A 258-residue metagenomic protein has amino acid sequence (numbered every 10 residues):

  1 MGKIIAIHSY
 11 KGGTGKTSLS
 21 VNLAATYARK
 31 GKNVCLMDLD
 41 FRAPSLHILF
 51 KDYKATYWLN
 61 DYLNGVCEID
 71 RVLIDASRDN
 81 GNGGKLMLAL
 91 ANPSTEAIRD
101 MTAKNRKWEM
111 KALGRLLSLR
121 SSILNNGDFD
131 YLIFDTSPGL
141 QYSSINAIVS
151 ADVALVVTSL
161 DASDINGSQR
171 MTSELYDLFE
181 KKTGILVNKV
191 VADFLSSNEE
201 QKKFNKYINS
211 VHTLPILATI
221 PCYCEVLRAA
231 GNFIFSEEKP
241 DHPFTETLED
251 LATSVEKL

Functional and structural regions predicted by a protein language model:
I4-R71, D130-Y131: Walker A/P-loop NTP-binding active-site region of P-loop NTPases, recognizing the glycine-rich GxxxxGKT/S
Y10, S159, G184-N198, T219-V226: G-domain G4 guanine-recognition motif of GTPases
L39-I123, R228-G231: P-loop/Walker-type NTP enzyme "switch/lid" segment
F41-R42, P93-E96, G139, D161-S163 (+2 more regions): Conserved nucleotide-binding/hydrolysis micro-motifs of P-loop NTPases
M110, G231-L258: NTP-binding/hydrolysis catalytic cores, primarily Walker-type P-loop NTPases
G127, Q141-A162: Inter-motif core of Ras-like GTPase G domains
S168-F179: Conserved C-terminal guanine-recognition region of P-loop GTPase G domains, centered on the G4
K189-V191, N205-S236: Beta-strand-loop-alpha "switch" segments that mediate conformational coupling across diverse proteins
